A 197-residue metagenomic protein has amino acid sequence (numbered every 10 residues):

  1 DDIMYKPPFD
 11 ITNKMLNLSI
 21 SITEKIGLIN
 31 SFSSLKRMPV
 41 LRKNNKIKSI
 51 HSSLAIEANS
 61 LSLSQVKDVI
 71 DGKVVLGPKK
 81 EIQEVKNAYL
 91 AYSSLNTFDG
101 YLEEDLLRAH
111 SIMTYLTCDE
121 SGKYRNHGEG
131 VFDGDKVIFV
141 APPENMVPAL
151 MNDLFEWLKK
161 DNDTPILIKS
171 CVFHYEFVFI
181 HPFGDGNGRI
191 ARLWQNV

Functional and structural regions predicted by a protein language model:
D1-V197: FIC/Doc superfamily catalytic core
